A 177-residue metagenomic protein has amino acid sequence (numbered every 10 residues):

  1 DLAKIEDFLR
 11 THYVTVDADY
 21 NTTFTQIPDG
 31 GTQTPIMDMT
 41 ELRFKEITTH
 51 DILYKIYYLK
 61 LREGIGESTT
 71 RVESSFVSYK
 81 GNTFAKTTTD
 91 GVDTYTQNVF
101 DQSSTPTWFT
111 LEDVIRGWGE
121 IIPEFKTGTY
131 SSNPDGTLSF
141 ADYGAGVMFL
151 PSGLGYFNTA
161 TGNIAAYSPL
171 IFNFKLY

Functional and structural regions predicted by a protein language model:
D1-Y177: Cross-family detector of peptidyl-prolyl cis-trans isomerase
